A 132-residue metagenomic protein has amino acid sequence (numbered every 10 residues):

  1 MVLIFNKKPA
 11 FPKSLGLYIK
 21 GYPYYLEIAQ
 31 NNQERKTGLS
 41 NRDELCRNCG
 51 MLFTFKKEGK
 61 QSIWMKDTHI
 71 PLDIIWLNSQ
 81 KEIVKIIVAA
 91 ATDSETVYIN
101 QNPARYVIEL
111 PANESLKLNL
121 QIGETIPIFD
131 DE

Functional and structural regions predicted by a protein language model:
L3-E132: Compact, glycine-rich, soluble single-domain proteins
